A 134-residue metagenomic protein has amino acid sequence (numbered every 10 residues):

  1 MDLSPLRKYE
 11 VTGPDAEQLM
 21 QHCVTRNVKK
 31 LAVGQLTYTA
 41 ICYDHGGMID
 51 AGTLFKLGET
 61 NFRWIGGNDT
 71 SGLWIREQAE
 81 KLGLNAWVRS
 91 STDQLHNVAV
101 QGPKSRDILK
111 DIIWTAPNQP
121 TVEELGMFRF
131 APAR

Functional and structural regions predicted by a protein language model:
M1-R134: Basic, glycine/lysine-rich polyanion-binding surfaces/domains
